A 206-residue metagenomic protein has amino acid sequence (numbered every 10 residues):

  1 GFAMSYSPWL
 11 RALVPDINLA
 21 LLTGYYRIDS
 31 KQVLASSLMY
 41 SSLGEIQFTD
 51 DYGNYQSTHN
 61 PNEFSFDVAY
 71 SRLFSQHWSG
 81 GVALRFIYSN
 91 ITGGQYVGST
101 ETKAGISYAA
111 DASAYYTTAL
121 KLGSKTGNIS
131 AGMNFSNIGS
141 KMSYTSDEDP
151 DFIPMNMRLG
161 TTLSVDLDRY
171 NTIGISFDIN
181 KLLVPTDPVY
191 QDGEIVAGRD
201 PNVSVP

Functional and structural regions predicted by a protein language model:
G1-P206: Subset of outer-membrane beta-barrel
